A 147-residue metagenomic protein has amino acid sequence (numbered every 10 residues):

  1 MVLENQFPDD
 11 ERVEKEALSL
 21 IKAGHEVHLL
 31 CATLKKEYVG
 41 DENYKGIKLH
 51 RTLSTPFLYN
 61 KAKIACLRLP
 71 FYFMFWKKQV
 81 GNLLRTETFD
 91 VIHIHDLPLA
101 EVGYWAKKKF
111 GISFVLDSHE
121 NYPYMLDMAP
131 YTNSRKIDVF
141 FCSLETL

Functional and structural regions predicted by a protein language model:
M1-K48: N-terminal subdomain of nucleotide-sugar transferases
D10, E37, F73, F89-L126: An aromatic- and histidine-rich active-site surface loop
Y44-L49, F110-G111, T132-R135: Short, hinge-like loop/turn segments at secondary-structure boundaries
H50-K78, N133-V139: A short, charged, and often flexible helix/loop element on the N-terminal side of the glycosyltransferase catalytic
L58-N60, P123-M128: Short acidic/His/Gly/Ser-rich catalytic and metal-binding motifs that mark active-site loops of diverse hydrolases
K78-N82, W105-K109, Y122, K136-L147: Membrane-proximal helix-turn-helix segments that form the acceptor-binding/catalytic region of lipid-linked
L83-F89: Glycine-rich phosphate-binding loop signature in dinucleotide/nucleotide-binding domains
